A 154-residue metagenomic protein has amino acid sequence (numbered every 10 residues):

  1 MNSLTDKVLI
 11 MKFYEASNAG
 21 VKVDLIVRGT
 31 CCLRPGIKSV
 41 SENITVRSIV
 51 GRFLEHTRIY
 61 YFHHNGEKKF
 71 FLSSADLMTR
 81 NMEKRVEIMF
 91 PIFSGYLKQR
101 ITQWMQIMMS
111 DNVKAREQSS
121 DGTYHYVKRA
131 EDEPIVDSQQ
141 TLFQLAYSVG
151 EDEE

Functional and structural regions predicted by a protein language model:
M1-E154: PLD/PLD-like phosphodiesterase catalytic module centered on the HKD motif
